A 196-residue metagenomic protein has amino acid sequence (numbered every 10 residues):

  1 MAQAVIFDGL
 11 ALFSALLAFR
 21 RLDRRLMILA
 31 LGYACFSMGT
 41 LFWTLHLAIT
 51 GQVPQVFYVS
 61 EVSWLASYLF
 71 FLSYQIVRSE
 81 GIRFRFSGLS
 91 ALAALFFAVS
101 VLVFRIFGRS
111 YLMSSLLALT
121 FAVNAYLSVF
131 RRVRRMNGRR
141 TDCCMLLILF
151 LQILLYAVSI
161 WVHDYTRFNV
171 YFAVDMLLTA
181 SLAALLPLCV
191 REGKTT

Functional and structural regions predicted by a protein language model:
M1-A11, L102-L117, F172: Hydrophobic transmembrane alpha-helical segments in integral membrane proteins
A2-S14, R25-I49, S60-Y68, D142-H163 (+1 more regions): Hydrophobic alpha-helical transmembrane segments of multi-pass membrane proteins
L10-L22, W43-A91, S128-F130, L186-G193: Internal transmembrane alpha-helix with an interfacial aromatic "cap," most often the third helix
R20-C35, E80-A91, R135-I148, T195-T196: Membrane-interfacial loop-to-transmembrane alpha-helix junctions, especially the N-terminal start
G32-G39, S63-Y74, R85-F107, L116-Y126 (+1 more regions): Alpha-helical transmembrane segments of multi-pass integral membrane proteins
A48-Q55, L102-M113, V162-T166: Membrane-interface helix caps and helix-loop-helix hairpins in membrane proteins
E61-W64, L112-V123, Y171-T179: Hydrophobic core segments of alpha-helical transmembrane domains in multi-pass membrane proteins
V123-T196: C-terminal transmembrane-bundle signature of multipass membrane proteins, characterized by strong activation on
